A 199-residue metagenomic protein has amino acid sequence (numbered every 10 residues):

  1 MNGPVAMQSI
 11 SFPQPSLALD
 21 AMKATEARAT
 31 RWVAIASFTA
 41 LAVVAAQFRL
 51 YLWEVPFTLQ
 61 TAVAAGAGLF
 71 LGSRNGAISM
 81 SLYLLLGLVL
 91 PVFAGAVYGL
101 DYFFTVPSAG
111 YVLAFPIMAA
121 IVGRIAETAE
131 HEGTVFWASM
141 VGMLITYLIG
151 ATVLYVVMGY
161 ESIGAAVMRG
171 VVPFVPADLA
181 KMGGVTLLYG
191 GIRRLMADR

Functional and structural regions predicted by a protein language model:
N2-A77: Hydrophobic transmembrane alpha-helices
P4-K23, T30, V44, F93 (+2 more regions): Short helix-perturbing small/polar motifs within transmembrane alpha-helices
R28, S73-I78, T128-T134, S162-I163: Membrane-helix interface segments
W32-A36, A62-G66, A77-S81, S108-L113 (+3 more regions): Hydrophobic alpha-helical transmembrane segments
L41, A45, R49, A67 (+13 more regions): Alpha-helical membrane-inserting segments
A46-I121: Alpha-helical membrane segments and adjacent membrane-interface helices in multi-pass membrane proteins
A96-V97, E130-R199: Membrane-embedded alpha-helical hairpins and interfacial helices in multi-pass inner-membrane proteins
